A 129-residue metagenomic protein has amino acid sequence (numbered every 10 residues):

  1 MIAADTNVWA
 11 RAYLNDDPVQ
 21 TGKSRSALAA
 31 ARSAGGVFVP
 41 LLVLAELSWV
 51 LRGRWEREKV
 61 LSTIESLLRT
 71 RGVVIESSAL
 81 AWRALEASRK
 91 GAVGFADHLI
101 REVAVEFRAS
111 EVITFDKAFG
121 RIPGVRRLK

Functional and structural regions predicted by a protein language model:
M1, R101-K129: Acidic, PIN/NYN-like endoribonuclease modules and their adjacent C-terminal/linker elements
M1-V39, G53-S62, K129: Short, well-structured N-terminal submotif of metal-dependent ribonuclease cores
A4, F38-V39, I75, F95 (+1 more regions): Short beta-strand scaffold positions
D5-N7, E46, D97, D116: Acidic active-site catalytic centers that drive phospho-/nucleotidyl reactions and related ester hydrolyses
Q20, P40, A96, I100: Hydrophobic (often cysteine-bearing) scaffold residues that line and stabilize catalytic clefts of nucleotide/cofactor
P40-V43, L80: Short, conserved alpha-helical segments within structured domains
G72-S110: Active-site neighborhoods of divalent-metal-dependent phosphate/nucleic-acid chemistry enzymes
